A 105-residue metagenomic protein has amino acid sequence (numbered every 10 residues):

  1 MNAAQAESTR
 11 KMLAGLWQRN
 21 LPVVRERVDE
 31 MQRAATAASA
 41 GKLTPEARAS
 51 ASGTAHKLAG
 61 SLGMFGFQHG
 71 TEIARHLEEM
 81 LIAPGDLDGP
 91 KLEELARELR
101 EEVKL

Functional and structural regions predicted by a protein language model:
M1-A4: Flexible, glycine-/charge-rich segments associated with ATP-binding catalytic modules
A6-A51, D88-E102: Long, amphipathic alpha-helical coiled-coil segments characteristic of histidine-phosphotransfer scaffolds
P45-A83: Extended, amphipathic alpha-helices with heptad-repeat/coiled-coil or helix-bundle character that serve as
I82, E101-K104: Non-catalytic alpha-helical coupling and interface elements of nucleotide-dependent molecular machines and regulators
